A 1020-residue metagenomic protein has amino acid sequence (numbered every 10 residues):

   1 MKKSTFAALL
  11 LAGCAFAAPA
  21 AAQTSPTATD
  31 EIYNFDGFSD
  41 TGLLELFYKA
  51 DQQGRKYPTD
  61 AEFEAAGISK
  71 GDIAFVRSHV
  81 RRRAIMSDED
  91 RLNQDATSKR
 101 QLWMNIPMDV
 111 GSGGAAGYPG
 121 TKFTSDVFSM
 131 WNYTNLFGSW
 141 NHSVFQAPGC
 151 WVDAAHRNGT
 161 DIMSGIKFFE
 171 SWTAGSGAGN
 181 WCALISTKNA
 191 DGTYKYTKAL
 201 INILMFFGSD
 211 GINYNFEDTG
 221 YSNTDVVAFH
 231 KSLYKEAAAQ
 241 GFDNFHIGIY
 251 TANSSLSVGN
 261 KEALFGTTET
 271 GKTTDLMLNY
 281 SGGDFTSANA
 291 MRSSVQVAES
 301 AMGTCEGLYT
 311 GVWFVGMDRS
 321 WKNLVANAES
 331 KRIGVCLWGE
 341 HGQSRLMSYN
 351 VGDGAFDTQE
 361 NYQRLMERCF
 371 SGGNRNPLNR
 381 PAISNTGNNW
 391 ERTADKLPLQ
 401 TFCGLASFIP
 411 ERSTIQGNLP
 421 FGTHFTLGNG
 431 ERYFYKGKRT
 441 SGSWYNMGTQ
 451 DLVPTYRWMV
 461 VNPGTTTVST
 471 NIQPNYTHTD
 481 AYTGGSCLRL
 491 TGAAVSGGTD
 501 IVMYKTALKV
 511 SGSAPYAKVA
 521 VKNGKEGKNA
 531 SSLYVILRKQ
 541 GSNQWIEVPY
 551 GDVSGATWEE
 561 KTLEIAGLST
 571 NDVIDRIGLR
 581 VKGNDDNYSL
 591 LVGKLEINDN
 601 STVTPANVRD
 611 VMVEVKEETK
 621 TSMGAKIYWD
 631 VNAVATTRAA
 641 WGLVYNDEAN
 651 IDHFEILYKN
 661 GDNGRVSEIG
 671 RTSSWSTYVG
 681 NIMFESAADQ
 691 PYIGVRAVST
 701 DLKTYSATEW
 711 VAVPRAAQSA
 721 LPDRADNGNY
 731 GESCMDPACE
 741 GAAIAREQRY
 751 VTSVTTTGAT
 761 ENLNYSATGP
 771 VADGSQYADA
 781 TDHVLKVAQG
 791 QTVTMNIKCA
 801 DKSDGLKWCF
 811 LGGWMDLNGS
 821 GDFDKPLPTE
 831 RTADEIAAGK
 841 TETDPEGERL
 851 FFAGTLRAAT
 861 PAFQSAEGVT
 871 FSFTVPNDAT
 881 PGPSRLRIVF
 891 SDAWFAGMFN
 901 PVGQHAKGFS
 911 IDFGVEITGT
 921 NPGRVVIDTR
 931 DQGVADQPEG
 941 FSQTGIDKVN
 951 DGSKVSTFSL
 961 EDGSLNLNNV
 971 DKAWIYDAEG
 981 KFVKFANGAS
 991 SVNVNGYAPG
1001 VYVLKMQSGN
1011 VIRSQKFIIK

Functional and structural regions predicted by a protein language model:
T5-F6, A18-A20, S942-K1020: C-terminal outer-membrane/trafficking sorting elements
Q23-W131, R724-C734: N-terminal module-boundary/linker segments of secreted carbohydrate-active enzymes
D95-A290: Chitinase-like catalytic core of GlcNAc-active glycosidases
S443, L488, T499-V535, K561-I565 (+2 more regions): Extra-cytoplasmic beta-strand recognition segments
T470-D500: Short carbohydrate-recognition loop motifs
S622-D647: Conserved aromatic anchor
V679-E709: Beta-strand-rich modules
Q718-F941: A broad "non-catalytic interaction surface" signal
